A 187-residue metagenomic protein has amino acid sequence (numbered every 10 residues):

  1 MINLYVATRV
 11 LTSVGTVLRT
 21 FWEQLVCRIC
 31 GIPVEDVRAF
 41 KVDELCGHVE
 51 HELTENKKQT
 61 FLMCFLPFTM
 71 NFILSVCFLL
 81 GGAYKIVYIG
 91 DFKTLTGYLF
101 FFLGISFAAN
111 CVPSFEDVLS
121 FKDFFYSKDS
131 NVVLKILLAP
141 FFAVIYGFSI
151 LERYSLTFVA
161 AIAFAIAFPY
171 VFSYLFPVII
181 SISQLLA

Functional and structural regions predicted by a protein language model:
M1-T16, E23, C27, L134-T157: Short hydrophobic helices that act as membrane-entry/anchoring signals
I2-K57: Small-residue-rich helix-interface/hinge motifs
D36-R38, C46-I180: Metalloprotease/metallohydrolase-associated module, dominated by Zn2+-dependent proteases
I182-A187: Short, strongly hydrophobic alpha-helical membrane anchors
